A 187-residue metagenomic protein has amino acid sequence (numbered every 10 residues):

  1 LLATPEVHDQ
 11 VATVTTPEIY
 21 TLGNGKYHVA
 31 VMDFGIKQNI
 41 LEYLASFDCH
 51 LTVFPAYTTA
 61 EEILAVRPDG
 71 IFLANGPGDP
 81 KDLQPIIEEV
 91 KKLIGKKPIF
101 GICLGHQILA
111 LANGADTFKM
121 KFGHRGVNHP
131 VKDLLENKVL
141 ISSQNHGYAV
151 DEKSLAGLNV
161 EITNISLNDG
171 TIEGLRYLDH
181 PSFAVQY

Functional and structural regions predicted by a protein language model:
L1-R67, P80: RNA-binding accessory domains that recognize and position tRNA/RNA substrates
H28-D33, S142-S143, F183-Y187: Active-site-proximal beta-strand elements of phosphoester/diester hydrolases
E42, L64, L83-Q84, L111-A112 (+1 more regions): Short, well-ordered secondary-structure micro-motifs
F47, V66, G95-K96, L158 (+1 more regions): Structured helix-beta-strand junction loops
G70, N75-I141, A149: Cysteine-nucleophile active-site neighborhood
V131, L175, V185: Hydrophobic, well-ordered secondary-structure elements that form the walls of internal hydrophobic environments
K138-H180: Catalytic beta-strand/loop cores that center a nucleophilic Ser/Cys/Thr and support acyl-enzyme chemistry
